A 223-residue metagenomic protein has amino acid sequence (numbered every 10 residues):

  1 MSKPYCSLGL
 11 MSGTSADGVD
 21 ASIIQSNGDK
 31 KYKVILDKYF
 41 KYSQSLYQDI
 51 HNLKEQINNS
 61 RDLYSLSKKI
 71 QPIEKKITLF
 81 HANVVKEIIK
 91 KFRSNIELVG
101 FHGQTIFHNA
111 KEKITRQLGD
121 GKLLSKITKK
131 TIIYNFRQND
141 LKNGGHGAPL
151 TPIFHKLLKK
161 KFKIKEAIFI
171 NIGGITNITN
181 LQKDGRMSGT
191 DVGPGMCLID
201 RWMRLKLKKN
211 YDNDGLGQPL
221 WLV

Functional and structural regions predicted by a protein language model:
M1-K3, T14, R116-Q117, S125 (+3 more regions): Solvent-exposed alpha-helices and their adjacent loops that cap or buttress functional pockets in soluble metabolic
S7-I23: N-terminal beta1-alpha1 ligand-phosphate binding loop
S7-M11, I96-G100, A167-N171, G189: Short glycine-aspartate micro-motif
V19-S26, L36-N52, I133-K161, I168-V223: Glycine-rich phosphate-binding loop plus the immediately following alpha-helix
I24-N83, I88: Glycine-rich nucleotide/cofactor/substrate-binding loop typically near the N-terminus or early in the first domain
R61-G121: Short beta-strand-loop/turn "lid" adjacent to the catalytic site in phosphate-handling enzymes
N95-I153: Glycine-rich phosphate-binding loop and adjoining helix at the ATP-binding site of ATP-dependent phosphoryl-transfer
